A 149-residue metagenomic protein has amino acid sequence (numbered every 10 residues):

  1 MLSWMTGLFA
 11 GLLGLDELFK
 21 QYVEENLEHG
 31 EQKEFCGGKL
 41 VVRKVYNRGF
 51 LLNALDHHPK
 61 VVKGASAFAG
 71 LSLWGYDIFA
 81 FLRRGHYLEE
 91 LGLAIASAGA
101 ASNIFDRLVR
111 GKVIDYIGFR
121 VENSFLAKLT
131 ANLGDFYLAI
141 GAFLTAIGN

Functional and structural regions predicted by a protein language model:
M1-N149: Alpha-helical transmembrane bundles and membrane-interface segments of multipass inner-membrane proteins
